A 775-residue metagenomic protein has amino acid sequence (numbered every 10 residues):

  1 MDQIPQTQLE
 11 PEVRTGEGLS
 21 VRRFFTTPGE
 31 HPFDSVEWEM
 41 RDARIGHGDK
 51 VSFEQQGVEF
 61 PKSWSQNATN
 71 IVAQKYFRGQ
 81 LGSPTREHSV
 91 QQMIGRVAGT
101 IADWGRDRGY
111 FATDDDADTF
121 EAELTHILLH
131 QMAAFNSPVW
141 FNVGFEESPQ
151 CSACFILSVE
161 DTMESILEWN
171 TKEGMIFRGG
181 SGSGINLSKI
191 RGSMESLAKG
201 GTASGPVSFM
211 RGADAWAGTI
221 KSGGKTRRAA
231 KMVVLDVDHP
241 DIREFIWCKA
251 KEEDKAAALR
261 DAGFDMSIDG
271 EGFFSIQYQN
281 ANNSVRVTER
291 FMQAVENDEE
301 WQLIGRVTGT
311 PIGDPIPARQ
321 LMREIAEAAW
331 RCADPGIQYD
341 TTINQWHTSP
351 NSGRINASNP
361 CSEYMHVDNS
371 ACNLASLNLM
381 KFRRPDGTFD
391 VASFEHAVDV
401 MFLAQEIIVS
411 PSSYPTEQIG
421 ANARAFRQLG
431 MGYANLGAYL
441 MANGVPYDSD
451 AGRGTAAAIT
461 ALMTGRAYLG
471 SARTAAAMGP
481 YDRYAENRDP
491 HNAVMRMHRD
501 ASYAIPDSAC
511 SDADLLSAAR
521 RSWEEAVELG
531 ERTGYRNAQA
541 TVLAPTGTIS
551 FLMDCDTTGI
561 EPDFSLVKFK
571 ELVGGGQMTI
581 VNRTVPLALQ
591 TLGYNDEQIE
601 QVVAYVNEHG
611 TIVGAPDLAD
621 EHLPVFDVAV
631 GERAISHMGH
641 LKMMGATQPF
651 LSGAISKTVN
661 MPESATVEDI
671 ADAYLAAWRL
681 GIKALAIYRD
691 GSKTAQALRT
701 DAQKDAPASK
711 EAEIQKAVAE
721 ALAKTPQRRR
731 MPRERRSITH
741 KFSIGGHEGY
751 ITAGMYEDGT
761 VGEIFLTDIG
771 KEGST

Functional and structural regions predicted by a protein language model:
M1-L129, R260, F274: Core nucleic-acid recognition elements
D2-A43, E54, S152-H396, I407-R424 (+4 more regions): Active-site cavity-forming subdomains of large catalytic enzyme subunits
E17-T27, A518-R532, R699-Y750: Short, Gly/Pro- and small/polar-rich lid/capping loops
Y76-T219: Long, structured ligand/cofactor-binding scaffold of large enzymes
L124-F141, F402-I408, N422-G444, P545-T546 (+1 more regions): Core structural elements
V139-N142, I312, P360, Y414-F426 (+5 more regions): Active-site-adjacent structural elements in folded domains
D214, E363-M365, Q405, V409-S410 (+6 more regions): Catalytic alpha/beta core of large soluble enzyme barrels
